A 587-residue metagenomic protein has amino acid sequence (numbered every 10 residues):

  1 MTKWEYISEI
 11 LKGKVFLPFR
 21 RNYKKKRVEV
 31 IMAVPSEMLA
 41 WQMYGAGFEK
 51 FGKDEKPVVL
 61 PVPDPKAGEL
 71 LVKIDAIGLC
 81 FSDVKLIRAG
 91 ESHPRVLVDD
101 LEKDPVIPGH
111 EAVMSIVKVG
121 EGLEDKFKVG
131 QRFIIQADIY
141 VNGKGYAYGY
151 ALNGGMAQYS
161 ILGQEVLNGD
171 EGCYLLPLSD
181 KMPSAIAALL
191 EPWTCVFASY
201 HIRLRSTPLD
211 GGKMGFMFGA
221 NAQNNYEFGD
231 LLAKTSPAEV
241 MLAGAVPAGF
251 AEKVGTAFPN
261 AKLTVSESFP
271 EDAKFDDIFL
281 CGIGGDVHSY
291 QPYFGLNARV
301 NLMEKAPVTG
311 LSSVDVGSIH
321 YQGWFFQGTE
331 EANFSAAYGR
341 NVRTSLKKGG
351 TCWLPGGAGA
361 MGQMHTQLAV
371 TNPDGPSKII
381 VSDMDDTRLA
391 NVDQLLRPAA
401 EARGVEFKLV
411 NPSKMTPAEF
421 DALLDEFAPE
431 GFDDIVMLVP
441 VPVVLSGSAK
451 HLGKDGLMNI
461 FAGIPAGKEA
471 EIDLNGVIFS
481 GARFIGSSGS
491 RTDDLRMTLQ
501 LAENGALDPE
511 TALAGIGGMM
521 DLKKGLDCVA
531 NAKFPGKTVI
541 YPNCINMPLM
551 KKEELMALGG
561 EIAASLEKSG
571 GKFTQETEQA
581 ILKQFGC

Functional and structural regions predicted by a protein language model:
V15, F19-S36, S266-P292, L296 (+6 more regions): C-terminal hydrophobic helical "lid"/dimerization subdomain of Rossmann-like NAD(P)H-dependent oxidoreductases
P61-G78, S92-I139, G154, S179: Glycine-rich beta-strand-centered segment in the early N-terminal region that forms part of a ligand/cofactor-binding
V98, D138-G212, Q322-A332, R340: NAD(P)H dinucleotide-binding glycine-rich loop of Rossmann-like/cofactor-binding domains, especially the beta1-alpha1
M182-S266, R343-S413: Mid-domain Rossmann-like dinucleotide-binding core that forms the NAD(H)/NADP(H) cofactor-binding site
L280, L296-L311, V439, K454-G467: ADP-ribose/adenylate-binding Rossmann-like module
H288, E304-G323, A462-G481: Rossmann-fold NAD(P)-binding glycine/threonine-rich loop
